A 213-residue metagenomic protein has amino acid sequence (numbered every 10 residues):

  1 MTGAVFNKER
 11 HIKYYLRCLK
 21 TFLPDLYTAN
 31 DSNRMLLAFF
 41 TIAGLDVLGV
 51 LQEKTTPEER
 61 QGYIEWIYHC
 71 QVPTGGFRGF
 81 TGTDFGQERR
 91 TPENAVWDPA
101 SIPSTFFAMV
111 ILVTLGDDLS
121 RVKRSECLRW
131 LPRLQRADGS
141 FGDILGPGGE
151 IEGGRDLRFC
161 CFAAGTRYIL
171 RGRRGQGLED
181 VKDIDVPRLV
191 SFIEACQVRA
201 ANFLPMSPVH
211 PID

Functional and structural regions predicted by a protein language model:
M1-D213: Preference for long, amphipathic alpha-helical scaffolds in soluble/luminal domains and all-alpha bundles
